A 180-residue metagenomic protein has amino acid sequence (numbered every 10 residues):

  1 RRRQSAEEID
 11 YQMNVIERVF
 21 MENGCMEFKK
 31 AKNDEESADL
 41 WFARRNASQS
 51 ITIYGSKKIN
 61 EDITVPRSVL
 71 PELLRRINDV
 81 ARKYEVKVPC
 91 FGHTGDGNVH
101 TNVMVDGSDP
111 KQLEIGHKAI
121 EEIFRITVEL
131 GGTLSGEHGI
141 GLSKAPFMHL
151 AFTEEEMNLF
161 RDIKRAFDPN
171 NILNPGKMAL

Functional and structural regions predicted by a protein language model:
R1-G136, I140-L180: Noncatalytic alpha-helical scaffold of FAD-dependent oxidoreductases
